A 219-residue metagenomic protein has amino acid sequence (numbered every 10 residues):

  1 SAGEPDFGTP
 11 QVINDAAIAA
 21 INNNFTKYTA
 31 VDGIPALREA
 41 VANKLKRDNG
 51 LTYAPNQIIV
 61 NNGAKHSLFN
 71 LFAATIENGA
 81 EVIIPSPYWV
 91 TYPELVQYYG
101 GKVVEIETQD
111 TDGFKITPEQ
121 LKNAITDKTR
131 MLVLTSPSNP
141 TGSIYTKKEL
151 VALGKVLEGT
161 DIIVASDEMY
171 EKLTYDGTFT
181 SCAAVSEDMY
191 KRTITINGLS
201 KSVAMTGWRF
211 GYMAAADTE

Functional and structural regions predicted by a protein language model:
S1-G63, N70: N-terminal small-domain helix-loop-helix segment of the aminotransferase-like
L51, A124-D127, A152, A214-E219: Short, intrinsically disordered, charge-balanced linker/junction segments flanking boundaries in proteins
Y53-I58, N78-E81, K128, Y190-T193: Short acidic capping loops at alpha-helix termini that bridge into adjacent secondary structure
A74-V96: Conserved PLP-anchoring active-site segment centered on the Schiff-base-forming lysine
A80, G101, L157-I163, Y190-K191: A short helix->loop->beta-strand "cap" motif at the edges of active sites that frequently abuts
T108-F179: Active-site phosphate-binding strand-loop segment of PLP-dependent enzymes
V185-E219: Active-site PLP attachment segment
